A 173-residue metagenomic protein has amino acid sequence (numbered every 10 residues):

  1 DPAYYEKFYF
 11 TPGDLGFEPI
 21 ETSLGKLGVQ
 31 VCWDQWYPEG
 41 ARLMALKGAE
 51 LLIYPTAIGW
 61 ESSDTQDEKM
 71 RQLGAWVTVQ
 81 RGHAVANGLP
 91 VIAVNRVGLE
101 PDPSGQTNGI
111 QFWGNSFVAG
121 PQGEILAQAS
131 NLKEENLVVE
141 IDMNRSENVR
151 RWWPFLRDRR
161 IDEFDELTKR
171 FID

Functional and structural regions predicted by a protein language model:
D1-G82, W152-W153: Active-site catalytic loop in hydrolytic enzyme cores
P19-S23, A84, G109-I110, A129: Solvent-exposed alpha-helices and their adjacent loops that cap or buttress functional pockets in soluble metabolic
L24-K26, K47-E50, N87-L89, G114 (+1 more regions): Short coil/turn connectors at secondary-structure junctions
M70-R96, I172: Short, compositionally biased leader-like segments
L89-D173: C-terminal beta-strand edge segments of enzyme domains
